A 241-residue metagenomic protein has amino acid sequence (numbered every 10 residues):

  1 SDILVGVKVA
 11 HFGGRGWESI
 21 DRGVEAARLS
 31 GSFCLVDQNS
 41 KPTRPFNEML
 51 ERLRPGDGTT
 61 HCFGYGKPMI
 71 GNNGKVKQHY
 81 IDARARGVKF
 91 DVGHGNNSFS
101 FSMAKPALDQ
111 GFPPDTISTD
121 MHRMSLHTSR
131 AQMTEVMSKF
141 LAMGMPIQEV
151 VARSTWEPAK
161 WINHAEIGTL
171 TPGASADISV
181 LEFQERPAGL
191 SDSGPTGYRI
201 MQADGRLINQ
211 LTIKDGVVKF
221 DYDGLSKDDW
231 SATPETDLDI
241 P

Functional and structural regions predicted by a protein language model:
S1-V5: Alpha-helical scaffold segments that flank or form the walls of functional sites
G6-H127: Active-site core of metal-dependent hydrolases
R54-T60, F112-T116, D120, V136-K139 (+2 more regions): Short, structured secondary-structure boundary patches
K75, Q132, D204: Short acidic-hydrophobic sequence patches enriched in Asp/Glu that either
S102-E185: His/Asp/Glu-enriched, well-ordered alpha-helical/loop segment that forms or immediately abuts the divalent-metal
S175-A232: C-terminal cap of metal-dependent C-N hydrolases
D229-P241: Beta-strand/loop-dominated core regions that host nucleotide or nucleotide-derived cofactor-binding catalytic loops
